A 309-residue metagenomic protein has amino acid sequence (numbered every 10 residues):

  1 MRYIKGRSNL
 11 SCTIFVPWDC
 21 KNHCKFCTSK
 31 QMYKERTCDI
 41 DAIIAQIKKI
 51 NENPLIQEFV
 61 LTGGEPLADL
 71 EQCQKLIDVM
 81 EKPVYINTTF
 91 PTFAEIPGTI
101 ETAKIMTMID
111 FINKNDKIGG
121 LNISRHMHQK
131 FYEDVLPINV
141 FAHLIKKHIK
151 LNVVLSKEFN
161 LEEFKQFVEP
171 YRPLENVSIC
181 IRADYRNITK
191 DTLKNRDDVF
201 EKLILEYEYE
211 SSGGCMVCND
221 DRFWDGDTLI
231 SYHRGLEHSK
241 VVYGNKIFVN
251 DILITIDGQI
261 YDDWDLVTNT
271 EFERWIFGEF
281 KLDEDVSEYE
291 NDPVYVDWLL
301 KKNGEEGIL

Functional and structural regions predicted by a protein language model:
M1-A45: Canonical Radical SAM [4Fe-4S] cluster-binding loop centered on the CxxxCxxC motif and its immediate flanking residues
M1-I4, I252, D257-L309: Radical SAM enzyme core and accessory elements
S11, T28-I40, P54-D69, E81-K104 (+3 more regions): Core AdoMet radical
I40-I47, I100-I112, N160-E169: Short, acidic/polar
I47-E52, L76-V79, I109-N115, V140-H143 (+1 more regions): Leucine-rich repeat
Q72-Q74: Short alpha-helix within the catalytic core of nucleotide-sugar-dependent glycosyltransferases
H126-F248, I252, I256-D257, Y261 (+2 more regions): Radical SAM enzyme [4Fe-4S]-AdoMet core and its adjacent flexible, acidic and glycine-rich loops/tails across
